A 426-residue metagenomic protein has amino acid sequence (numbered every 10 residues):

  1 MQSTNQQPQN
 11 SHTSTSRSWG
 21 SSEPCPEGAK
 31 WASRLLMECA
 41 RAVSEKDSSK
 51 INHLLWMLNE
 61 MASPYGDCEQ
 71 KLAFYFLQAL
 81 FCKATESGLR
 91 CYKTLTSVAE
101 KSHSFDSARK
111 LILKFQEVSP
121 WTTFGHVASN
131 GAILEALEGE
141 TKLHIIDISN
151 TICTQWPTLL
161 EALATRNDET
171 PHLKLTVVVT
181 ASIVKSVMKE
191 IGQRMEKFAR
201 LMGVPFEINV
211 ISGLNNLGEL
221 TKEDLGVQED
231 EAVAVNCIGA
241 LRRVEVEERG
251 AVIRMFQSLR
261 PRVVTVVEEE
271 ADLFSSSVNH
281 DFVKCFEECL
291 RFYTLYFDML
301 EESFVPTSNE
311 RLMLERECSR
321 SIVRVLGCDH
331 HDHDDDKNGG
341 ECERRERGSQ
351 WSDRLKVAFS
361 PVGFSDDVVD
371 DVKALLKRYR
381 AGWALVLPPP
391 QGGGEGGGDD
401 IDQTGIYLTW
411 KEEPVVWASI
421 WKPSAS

Functional and structural regions predicted by a protein language model:
M1-S426: Long, compositionally biased intrinsically disordered terminal regions
